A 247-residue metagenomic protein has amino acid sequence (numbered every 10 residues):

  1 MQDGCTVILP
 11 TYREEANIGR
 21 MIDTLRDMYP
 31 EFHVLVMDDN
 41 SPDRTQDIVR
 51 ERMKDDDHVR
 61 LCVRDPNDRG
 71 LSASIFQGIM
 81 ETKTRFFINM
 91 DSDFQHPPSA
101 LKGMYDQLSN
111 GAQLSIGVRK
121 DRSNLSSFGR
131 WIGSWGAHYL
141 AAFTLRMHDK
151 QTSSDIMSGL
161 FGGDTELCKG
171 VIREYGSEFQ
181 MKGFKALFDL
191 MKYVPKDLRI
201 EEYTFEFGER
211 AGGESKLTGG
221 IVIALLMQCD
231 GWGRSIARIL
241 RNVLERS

Functional and structural regions predicted by a protein language model:
M1-G4, A16, R20, D27 (+1 more regions): Hydrophobic helical membrane-anchoring modules
L9-D23, N40: Active-site beta-to-alpha loop of glycosyltransferases that engages the nucleotide-sugar donor
A16-R20, D43-R52: Acidic helix N-cap motif at the loop->helix transition within catalytic regions of sugar-transfer enzymes
R26, D39-N40, P66-R69: Conserved short acidic donor-positioning loop in nucleotide-sugar-dependent glycosyltransferases
L35, Q46-E81: Conserved donor nucleotide-binding strand/loop of the catalytic core
D38-D47, F94: A conserved acidic beta->alpha catalytic loop
D65-E81, F86, P98-Q180, F184 (+1 more regions): Acceptor/aglycone-binding surface of glycosyltransferases and processive sugar-polymer synthases
